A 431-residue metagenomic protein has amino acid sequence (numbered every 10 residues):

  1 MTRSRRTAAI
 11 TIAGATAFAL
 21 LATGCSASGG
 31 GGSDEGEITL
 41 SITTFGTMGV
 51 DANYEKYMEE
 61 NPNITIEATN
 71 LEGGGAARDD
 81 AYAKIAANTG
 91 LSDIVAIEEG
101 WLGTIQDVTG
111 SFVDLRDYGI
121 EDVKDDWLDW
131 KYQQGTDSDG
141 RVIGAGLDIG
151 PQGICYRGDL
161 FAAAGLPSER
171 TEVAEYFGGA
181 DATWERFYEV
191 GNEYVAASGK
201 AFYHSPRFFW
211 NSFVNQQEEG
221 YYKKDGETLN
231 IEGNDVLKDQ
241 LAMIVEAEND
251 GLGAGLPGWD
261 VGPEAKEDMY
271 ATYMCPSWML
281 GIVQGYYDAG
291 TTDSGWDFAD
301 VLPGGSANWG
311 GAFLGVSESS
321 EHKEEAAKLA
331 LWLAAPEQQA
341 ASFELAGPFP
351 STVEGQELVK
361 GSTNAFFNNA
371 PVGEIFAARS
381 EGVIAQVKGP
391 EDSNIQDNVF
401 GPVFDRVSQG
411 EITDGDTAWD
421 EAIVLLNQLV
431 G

Functional and structural regions predicted by a protein language model:
T2-T104, V123-K124, P167-S168, E324-E325 (+5 more regions): Conserved N-terminal structural module of periplasmic/extracytoplasmic solute-binding proteins
R78-G90, D107-T109, L160-F161, R186-E193 (+3 more regions): Short helices/loops that flank or line small-molecule/ion binding pockets
E99-G153, E185, D293-A299: Hinge/lid segment of periplasmic solute-binding proteins
R141-D148, Q152-I154, G179-L229, V236: Extracytoplasmic/periplasmic solute-binding protein
Y188-N192, G226-G258: Glycine-centered hinge/linker elements that transmit conformational signals in sensory and ligand-binding systems
P263, G281, A312-N394: Mature extracytoplasmic/periplasmic domains
D293-G315: Periplasmic-binding protein-like
N369-L425: C-terminal capping/gating helix-and-loop segments adjacent to ligand/active sites or protein-protein/ligand interfaces
